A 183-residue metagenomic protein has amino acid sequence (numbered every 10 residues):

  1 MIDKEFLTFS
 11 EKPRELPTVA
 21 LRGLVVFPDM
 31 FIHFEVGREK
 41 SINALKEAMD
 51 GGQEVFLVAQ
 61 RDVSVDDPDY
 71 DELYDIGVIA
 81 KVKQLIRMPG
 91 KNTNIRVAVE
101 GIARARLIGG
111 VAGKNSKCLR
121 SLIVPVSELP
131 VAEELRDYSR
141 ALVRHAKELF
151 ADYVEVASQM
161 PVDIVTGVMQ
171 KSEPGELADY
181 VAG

Functional and structural regions predicted by a protein language model:
M1-G183: N-terminal low-complexity, acidic/polar interaction/targeting segments
